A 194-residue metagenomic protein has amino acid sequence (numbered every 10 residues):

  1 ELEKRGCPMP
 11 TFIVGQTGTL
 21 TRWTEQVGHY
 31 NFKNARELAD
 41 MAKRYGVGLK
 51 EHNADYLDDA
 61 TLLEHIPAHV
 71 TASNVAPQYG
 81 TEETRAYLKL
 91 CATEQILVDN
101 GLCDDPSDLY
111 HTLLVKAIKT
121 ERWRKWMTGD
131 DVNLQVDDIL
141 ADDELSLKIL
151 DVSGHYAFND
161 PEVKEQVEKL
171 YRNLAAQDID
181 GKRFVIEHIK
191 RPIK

Functional and structural regions predicted by a protein language model:
E1, G28-L38: Well-ordered, non-membrane alpha-helical segments in soluble/globular domains
E1-E25: Alpha/beta enzyme core
F12-I13, R36-D40: Short amphipathic alpha-helical segments, especially helix-boundary/capping motifs
W23-V27, R85-L88: Short acidic, glycine/serine/threonine-rich loops at helix termini
E25-H29, H52-N53: Alpha-helix capping and helix-loop boundary segments enriched in small/acidic/polar residues
A39-K194: Flexible, acidic glycine-rich loops studded with aromatic residues
